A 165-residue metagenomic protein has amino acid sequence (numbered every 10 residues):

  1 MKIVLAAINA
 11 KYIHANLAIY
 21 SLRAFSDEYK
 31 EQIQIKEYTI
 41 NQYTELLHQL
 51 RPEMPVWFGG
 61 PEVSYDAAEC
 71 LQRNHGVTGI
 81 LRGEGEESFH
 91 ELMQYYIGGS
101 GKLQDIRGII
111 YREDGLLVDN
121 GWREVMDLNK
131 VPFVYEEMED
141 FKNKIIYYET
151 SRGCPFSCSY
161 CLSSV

Functional and structural regions predicted by a protein language model:
M1-K11: Nucleotide-activated donor-dependent transferases that construct or modify glycoconjugates
K2, A18, L22-S26, Q34-E124: Glycine-rich beta-alpha loop elements in corrinoid/cobalamin-binding modules across cobalamin-dependent enzymes
A6, W57-G59, E149: A cross-family glycoside hydrolase active-site/sugar-binding cleft signature
A7-N9, E37-T39, V165: Residue-level recognition of beta-strand->loop/alpha-helix junctions
A10-I19: Glycine- and acidic-residue-enriched helix-capping/strand-helix junction motifs
H14-A15, D66, K130, Y135: Secondary-structure boundary/capping motif
E31: Gly/serine-rich nucleotide phosphate-binding loop at the start of the catalytic core of nucleotide/ADP-ribose-handling
N129-V165: Radical SAM [4Fe-4S] cluster-binding motif and immediate context
